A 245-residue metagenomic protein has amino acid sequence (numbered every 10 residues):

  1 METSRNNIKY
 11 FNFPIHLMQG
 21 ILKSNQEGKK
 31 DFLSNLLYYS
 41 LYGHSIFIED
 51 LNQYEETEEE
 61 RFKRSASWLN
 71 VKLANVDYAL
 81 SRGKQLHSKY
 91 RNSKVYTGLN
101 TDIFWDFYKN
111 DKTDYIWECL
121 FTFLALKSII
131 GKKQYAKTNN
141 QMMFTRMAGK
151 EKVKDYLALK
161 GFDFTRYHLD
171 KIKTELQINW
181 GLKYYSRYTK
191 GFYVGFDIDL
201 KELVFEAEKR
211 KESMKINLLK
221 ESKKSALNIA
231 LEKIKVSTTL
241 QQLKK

Functional and structural regions predicted by a protein language model:
M1-K245: Electropositive, intrinsically flexible nucleic-acid-contacting patches
